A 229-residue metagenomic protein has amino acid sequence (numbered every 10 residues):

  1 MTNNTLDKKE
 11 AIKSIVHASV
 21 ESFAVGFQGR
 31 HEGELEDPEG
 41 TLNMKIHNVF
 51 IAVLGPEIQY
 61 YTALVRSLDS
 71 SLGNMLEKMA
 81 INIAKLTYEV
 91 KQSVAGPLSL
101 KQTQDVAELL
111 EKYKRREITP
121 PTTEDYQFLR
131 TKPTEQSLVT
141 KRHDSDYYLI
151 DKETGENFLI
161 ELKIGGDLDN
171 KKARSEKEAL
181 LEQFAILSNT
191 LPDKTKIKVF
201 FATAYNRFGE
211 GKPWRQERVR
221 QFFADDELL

Functional and structural regions predicted by a protein language model:
M1-S99: Nuclease-adjacent, charged terminal/linker segments that flank catalytic cores
V65-R66, R130-Q136, I164-K171: Surface-exposed cleft-lining segments at the edges of enzyme active sites
A84, S145-L149, E156-G166: Conserved catalytic cores of phosphodiester-cleaving nucleases, focusing on short active-site segments
L86-V90, I150-E156, N189-K194: Secondary-structure boundary elements
A95-P97, K152, I160-I164, T203-Y205: Short loop/turn segments at strand-loop or loop-helix junctions that form parts of catalytic or ligand-binding pockets
G96-E153: Active-site metal-binding core of divalent-cation-utilizing nuclease and nuclease-like domains
I164-L187: Mg2+/Mn2+-dependent nuclease catalytic core
D169, K194-L229: Domain-level recognition of nuclease-like catalytic cores that cleave nucleotide substrates
